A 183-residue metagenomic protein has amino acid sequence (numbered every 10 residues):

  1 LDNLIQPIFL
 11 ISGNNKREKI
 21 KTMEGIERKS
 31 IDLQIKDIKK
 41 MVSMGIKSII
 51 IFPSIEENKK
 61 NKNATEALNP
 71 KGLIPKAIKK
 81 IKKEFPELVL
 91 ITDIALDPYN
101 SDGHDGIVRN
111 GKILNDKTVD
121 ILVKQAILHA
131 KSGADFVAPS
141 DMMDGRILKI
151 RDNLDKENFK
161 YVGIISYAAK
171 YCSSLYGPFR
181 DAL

Functional and structural regions predicted by a protein language model:
N3-I5, I11-L183: Alpha/beta enzyme core
